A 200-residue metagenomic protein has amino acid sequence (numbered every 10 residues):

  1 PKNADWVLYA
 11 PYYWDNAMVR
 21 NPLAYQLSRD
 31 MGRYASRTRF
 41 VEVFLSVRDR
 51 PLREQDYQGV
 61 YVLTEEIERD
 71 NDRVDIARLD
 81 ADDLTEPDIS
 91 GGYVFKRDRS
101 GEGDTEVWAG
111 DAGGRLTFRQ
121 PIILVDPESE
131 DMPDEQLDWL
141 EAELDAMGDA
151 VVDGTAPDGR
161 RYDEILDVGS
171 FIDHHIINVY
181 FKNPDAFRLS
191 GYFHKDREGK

Functional and structural regions predicted by a protein language model:
K2-G59, R69-D70, E130-D138, A142-F171: A conserved hydrophobic secondary-structure block that centers on an alpha-helix together with its immediately flanking
V7-Y9, F44, E65, K96-D98 (+1 more regions): Residues in well-ordered beta-strands of folded domains
D30-R33, F40, I177, F181-K182 (+1 more regions): Short, well-ordered loop/turn and helix-capping segments at boundaries between secondary-structure elements and domains
P51, A186-K200: Catalytic activation segment of kinase domains across protein kinase-like and atypical kinase folds
E65-Y180: ATP-dependent phospho-/nucleotidyl transfer catalytic cores
